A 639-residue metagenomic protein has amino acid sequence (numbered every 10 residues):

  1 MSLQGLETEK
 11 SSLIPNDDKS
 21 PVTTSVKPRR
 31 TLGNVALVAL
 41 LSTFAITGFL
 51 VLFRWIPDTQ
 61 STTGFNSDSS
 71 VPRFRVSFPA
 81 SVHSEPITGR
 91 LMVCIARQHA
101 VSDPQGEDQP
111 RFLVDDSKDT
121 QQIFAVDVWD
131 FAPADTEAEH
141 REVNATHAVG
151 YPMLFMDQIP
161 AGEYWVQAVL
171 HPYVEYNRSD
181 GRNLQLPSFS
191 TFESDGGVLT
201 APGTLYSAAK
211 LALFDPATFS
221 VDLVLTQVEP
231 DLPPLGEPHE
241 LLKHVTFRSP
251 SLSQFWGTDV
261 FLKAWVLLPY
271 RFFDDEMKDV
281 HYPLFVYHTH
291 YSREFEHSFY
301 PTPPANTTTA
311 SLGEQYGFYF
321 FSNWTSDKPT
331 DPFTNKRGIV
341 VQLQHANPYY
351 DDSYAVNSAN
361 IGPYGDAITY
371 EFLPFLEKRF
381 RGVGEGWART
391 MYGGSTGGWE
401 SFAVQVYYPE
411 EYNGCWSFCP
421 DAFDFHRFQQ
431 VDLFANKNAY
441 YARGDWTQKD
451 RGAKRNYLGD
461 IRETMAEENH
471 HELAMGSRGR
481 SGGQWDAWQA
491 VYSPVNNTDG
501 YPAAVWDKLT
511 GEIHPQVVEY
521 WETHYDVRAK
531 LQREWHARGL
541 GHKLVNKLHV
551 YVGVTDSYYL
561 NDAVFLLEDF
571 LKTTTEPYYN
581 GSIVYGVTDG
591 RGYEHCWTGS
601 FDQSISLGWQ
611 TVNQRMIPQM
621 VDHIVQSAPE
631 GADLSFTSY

Functional and structural regions predicted by a protein language model:
M1-R30: Short, low-complexity, Lys/Arg-enriched N-terminal segments of secretory-pathway carbohydrate enzymes
E9, T24-S25, L32, F44 (+3 more regions): N-terminal compositionally biased, intrinsically disordered segments and leader/signal-like regions
K27-T43, F53: N-terminal Sec-pathway targeting helices
N34, R73, F273-D275: N-terminal processing/targeting junctions
A45-P57, Y300: Membrane-embedded alpha-helices of multi-pass membrane proteins, especially ion channels and transporters
W55-V71: Ser/Thr/Pro/Gly-rich low-complexity linker/stalk segments immediately outside membranes or between
N66-A80, S84-M92, D259-W265, V286: Contiguous beta-strand segments within globular domains
S81, R97-Y639: Non-catalytic cap/lid and distal C-terminal segments of serine-dependent acyl enzymes
